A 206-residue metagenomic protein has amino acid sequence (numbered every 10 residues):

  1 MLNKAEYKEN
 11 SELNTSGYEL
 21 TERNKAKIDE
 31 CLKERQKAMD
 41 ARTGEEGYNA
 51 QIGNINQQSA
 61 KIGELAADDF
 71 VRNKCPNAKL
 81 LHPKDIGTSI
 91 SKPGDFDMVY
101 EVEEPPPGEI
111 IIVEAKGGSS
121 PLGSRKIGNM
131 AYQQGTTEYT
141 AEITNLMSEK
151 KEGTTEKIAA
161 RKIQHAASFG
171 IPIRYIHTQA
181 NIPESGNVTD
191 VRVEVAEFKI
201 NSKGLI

Functional and structural regions predicted by a protein language model:
L2-I206: Catalytic toxin/effector domains delivered as secreted proteins or via bacterial secretion systems
